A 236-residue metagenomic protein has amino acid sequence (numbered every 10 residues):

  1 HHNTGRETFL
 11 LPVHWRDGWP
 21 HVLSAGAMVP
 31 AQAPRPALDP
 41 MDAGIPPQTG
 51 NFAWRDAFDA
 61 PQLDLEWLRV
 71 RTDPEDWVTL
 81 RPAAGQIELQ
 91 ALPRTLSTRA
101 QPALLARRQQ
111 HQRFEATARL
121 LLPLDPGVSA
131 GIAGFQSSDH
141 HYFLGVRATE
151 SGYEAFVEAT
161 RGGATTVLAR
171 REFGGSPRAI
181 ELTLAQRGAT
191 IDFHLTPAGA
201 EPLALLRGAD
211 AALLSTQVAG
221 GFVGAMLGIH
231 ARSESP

Functional and structural regions predicted by a protein language model:
H1-P236: Carbohydrate-active catalytic/glycan-binding domains of CAZyme proteins, especially the secreted or lumenal ectodomains
